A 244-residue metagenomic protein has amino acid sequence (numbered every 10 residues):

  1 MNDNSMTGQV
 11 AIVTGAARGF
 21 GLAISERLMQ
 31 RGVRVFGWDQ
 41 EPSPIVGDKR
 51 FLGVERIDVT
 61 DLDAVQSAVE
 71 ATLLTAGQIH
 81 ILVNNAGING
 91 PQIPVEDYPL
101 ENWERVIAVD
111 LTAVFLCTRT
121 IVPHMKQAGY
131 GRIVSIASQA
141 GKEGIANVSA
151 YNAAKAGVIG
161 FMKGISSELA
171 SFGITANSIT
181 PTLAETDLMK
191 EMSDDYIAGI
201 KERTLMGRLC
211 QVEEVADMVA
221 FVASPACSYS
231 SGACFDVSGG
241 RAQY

Functional and structural regions predicted by a protein language model:
N2, N89-Q92, E143, R203 (+2 more regions): Short C-terminal tail/terminal secondary-structure segment of NAD(P)H-dependent dehydrogenase/reductase domains
I93-V95, N102-E104, M189, Y196 (+1 more regions): Substrate-binding pocket helix/loop in short-chain dehydrogenase/reductase
E96-F115, Y130, V134, V158 (+1 more regions): Catalytic Tyr-X3-Lys loop
T118, A154, M162: Active-site helix of classical SDR
P123, S167-S171: Alpha-helical segment proximal to the catalytic Tyr-Lys
Y130, R208-V237, A242: C-terminal substrate-recognition "lid" of short-chain dehydrogenase/reductases
S138: Residue(s) in the substrate-gating loop at a strand-loop-helix junction that position the organic substrate next
A170, T175, S230-G232: Short, small/polar-rich loop/turn modules that mediate ligand/substrate recognition or access, typified
